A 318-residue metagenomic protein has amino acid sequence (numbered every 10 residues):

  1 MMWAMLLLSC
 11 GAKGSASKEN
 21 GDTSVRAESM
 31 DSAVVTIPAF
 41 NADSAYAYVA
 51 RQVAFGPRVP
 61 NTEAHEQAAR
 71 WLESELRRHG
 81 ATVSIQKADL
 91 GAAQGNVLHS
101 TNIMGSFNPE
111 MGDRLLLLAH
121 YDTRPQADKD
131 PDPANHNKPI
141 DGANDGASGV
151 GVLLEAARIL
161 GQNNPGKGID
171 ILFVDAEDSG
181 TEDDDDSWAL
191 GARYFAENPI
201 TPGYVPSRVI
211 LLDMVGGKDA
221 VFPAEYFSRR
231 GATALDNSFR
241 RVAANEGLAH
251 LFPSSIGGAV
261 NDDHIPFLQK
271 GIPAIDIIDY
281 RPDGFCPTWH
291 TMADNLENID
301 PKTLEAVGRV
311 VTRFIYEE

Functional and structural regions predicted by a protein language model:
L6-S9: C-terminal motif of bacterial Sec signal peptides marking the signal peptidase cleavage site
G11-S32: Short, low-complexity, disordered segments immediately C-terminal to signal peptides in bacterial exported proteins
V25-A68, H79, G284-N295: N-terminal capping segment at the start of a domain
A33-A39, A54-E63, L90-A93, H136-G146 (+5 more regions): Second-shell loop/turn segments in exported
A50, A54-E110: A non-catalytic alpha/beta surface segment that caps or lines the substrate-entry region of metallo-dependent hydrolase
R58-P60, D89-A92, P109-M111, Y121-P125 (+5 more regions): Solvent-exposed loop/turn segments at secondary-structure junctions within structured extracellular/periplasmic domains
K87, V97, R208, G217-E318: Active-site-adjacent substrate-binding region of metalloamidase/peptidase-like peptide-processing proteins
N137-A234, H250, A259: Acidic/histidine-rich catalytic neighborhood of metal-dependent amide-processing enzymes
